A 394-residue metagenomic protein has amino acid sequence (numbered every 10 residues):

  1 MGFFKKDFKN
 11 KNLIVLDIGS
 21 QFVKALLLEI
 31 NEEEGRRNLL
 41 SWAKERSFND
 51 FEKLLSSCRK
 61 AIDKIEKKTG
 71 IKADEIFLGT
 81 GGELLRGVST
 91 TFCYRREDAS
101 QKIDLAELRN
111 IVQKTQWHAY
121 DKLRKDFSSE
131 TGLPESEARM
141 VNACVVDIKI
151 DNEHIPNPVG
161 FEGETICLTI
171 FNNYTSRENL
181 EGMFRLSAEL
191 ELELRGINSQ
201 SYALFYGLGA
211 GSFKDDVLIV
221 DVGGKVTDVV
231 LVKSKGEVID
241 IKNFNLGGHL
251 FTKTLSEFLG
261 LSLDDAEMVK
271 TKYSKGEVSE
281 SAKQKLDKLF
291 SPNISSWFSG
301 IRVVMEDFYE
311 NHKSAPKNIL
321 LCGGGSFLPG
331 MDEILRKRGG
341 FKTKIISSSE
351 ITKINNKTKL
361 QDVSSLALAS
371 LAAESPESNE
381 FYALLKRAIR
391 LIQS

Functional and structural regions predicted by a protein language model:
M1-E75, T80-V217, E277, D287-S291 (+3 more regions): Nucleotide/phosphate-binding catalytic cleft detector across ATP-hydrolyzing and phosphate-transferring enzymes
L16-F22, T80-G82, I219-V226, V232-K235 (+3 more regions): A short acidic Gly-Thr/Ser loop motif
Q101-A106, K337-L366: Conserved phosphate-binding/catalytic loops in two-lobed NTP-binding clefts
G207-S274: Acidic, glycine-rich loop-and-beta core segments that form the ion-binding/anion-interacting portion of active sites
V222-G223, I294-M305: A general structural motif
G223-S234, L360-S394: Extended, charge-rich low-complexity interaction segments
E257-W297: A mobile "lid/hinge" subdomain adjacent to the ATP/sugar-phosphate binding pocket shared across diverse ATP-dependent
S314-F341: Glycine-rich phosphate-binding loops at beta-strand->alpha-helix junctions
